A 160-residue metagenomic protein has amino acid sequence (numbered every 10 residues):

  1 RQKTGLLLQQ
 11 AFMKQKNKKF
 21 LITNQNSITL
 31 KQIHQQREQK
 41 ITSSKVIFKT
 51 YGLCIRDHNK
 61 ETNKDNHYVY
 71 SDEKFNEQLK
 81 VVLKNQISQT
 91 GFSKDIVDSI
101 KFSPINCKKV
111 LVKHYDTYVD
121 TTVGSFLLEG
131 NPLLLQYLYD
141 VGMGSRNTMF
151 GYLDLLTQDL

Functional and structural regions predicted by a protein language model:
R1-L160: RNA-interacting cores
